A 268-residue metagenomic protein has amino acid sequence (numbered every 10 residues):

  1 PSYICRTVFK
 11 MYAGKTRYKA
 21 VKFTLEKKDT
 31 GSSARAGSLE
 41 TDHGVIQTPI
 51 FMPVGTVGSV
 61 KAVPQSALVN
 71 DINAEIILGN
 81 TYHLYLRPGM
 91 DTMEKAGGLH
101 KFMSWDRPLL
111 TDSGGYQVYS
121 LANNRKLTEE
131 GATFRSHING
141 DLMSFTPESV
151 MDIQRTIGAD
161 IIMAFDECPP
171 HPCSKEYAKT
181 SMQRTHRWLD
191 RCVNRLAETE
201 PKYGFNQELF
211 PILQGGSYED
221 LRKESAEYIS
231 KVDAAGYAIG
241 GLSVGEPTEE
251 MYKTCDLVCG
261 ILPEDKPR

Functional and structural regions predicted by a protein language model:
Y12-K202: Non-catalytic, usually N-terminal nucleic-acid engagement modules in DNA/RNA processing proteins
T199, E208-R268: Glycine-rich phosphate/ribose-binding loops and adjacent secondary-structure elements that form binding surfaces
